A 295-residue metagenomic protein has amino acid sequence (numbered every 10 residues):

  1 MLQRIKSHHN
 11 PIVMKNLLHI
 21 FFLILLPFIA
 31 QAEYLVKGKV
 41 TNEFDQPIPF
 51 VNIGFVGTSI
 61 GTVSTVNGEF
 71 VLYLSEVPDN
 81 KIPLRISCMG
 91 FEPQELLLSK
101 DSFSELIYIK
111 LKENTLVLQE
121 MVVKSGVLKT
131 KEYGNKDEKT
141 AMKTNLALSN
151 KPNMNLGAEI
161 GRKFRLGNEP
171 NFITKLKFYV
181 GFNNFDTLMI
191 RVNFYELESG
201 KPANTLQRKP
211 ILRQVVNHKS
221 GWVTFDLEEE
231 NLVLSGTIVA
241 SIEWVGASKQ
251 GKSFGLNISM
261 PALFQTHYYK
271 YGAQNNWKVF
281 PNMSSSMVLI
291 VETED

Functional and structural regions predicted by a protein language model:
E33-P49: Structural motif
V51-F55, L84, V123, V192: Hydrophobic beta-strand segments
F55, R85-L96: A short, solvent-exposed loop/turn motif at the edges and junctions of modular extracellular/periplasmic domains
S59-E69: Short, acidic Ser/Thr/Gly-rich low-complexity loop/linker segments typical of extracellular and cell-surface proteins
L72-K81, E230-V233: Short Pro-Gly-centered beta-turn/loop motif in secreted/extracellular proteins
K100-S125: Extracellular beta-sheet/turn segments enriched in Thr/Pro/Gly and aliphatic residues
L116-L197, E243-D295: Beta-sheet-rich sandwich/jelly-roll-like modules and their strand-loop junctions
D186-P261: Aromatic- and Gly/Pro-enriched, solvent-exposed loop/edge beta-strand patches characteristic of beta-rich domains
